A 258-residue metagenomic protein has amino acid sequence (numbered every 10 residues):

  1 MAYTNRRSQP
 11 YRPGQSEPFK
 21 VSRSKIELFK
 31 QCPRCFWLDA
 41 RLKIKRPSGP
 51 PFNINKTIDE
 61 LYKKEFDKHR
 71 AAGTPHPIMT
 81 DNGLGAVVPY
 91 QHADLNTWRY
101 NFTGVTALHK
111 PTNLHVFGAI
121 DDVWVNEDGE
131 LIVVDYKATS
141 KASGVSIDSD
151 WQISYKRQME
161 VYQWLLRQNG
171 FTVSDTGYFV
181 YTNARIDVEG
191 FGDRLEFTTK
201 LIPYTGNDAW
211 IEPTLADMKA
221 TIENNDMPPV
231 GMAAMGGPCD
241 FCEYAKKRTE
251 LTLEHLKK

Functional and structural regions predicted by a protein language model:
M1-N126, E130, K258: Metal-dependent nuclease catalytic cores that hydrolyze phosphodiester bonds in DNA/RNA, characterized by
M1-N5, Y11-S16, K20-V21, L165-K258: Metal-dependent nuclease catalytic regions and adjoining charged, substrate-binding loops involved in nucleic-acid end
C32, F66, Y162, I211 (+1 more regions): A residue-level signal for conserved active-site and pocket-lining positions in enzyme catalytic cores
W37-L38, K45-P47, K141-V145, R185-E189 (+1 more regions): Short catalytic/ligand-binding loop motif for oxyanion handling, primarily in non-cytosolic enzymes, centered on
K56-T57, I153, A233: Residue-level detector of secondary-structure boundary/capping sites
W98-P213: Mg2+/Mn2+-dependent nuclease catalytic core
